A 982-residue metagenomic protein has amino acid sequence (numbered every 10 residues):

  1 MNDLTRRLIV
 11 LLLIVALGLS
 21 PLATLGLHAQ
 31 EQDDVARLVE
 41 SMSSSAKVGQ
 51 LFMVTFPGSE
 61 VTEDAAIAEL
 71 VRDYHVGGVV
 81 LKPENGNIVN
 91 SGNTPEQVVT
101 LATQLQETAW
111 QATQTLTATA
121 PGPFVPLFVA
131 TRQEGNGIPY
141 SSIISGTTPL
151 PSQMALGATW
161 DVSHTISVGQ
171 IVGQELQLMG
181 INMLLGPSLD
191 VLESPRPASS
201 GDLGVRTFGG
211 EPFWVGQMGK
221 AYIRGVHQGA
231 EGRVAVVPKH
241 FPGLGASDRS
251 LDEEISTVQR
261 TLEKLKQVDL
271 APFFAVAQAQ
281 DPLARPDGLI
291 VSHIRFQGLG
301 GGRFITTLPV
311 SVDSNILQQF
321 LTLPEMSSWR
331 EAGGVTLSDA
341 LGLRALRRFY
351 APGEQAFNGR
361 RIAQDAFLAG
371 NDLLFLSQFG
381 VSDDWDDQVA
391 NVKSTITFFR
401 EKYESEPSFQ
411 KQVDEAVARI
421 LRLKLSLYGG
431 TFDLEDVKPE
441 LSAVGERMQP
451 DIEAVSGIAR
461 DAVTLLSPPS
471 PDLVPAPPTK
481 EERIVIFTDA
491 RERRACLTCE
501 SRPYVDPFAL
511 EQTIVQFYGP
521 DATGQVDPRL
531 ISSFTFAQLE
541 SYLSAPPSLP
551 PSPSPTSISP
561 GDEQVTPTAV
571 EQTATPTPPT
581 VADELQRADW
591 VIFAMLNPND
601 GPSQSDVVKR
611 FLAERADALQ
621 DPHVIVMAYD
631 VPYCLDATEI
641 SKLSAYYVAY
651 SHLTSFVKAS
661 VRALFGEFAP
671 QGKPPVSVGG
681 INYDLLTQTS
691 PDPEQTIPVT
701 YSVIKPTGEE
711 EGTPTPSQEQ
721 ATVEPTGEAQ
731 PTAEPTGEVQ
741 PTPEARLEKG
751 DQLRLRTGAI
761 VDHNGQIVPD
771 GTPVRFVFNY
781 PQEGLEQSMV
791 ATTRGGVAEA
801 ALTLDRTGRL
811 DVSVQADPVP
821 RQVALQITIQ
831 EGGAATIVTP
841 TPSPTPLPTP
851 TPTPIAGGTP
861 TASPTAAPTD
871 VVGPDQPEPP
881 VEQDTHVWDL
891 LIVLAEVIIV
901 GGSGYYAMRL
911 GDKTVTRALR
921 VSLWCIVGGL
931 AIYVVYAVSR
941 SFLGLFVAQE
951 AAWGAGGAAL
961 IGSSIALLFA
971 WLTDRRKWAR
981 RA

Functional and structural regions predicted by a protein language model:
L13-P21, G342, D889, V927-L930: Hydrophobic core
Q30-S145, P149, L374, L465-P468 (+4 more regions): N-terminal hydrophobic targeting/anchoring segments and the immediately downstream early-domain regions of hydrolases
E31-I67, E331, Y350-E719, R746-V774 (+6 more regions): Preference for extracellular/luminal or secreted protein segments
S43, E63, S91-Q114, F213-A390 (+1 more regions): Second-shell residues forming the walls of enzyme active-site clefts
G49-F56, G77-L81, L127-Q133, M183-P187 (+5 more regions): Hydrophobic faces of well-ordered beta-strands that scaffold small-molecule active sites in alpha/beta enzyme cores
Q106-T148, G169-E193, V215-G245: Glycine-rich, aromatic-flanked loop segments that form ligand/cofactor-binding clefts across common enzyme folds
A798-R806: Short, hydrophobic beta-strand segments
T807-V819: Short, aromatic- and glycine-rich surface loops/edge beta-strands on solvent-exposed regions
